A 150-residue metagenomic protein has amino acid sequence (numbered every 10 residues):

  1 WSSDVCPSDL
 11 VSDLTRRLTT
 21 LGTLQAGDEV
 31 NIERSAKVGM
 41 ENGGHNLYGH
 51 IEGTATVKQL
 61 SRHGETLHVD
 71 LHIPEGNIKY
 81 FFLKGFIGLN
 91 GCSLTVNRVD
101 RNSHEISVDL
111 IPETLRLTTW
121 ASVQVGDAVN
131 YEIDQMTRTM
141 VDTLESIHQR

Functional and structural regions predicted by a protein language model:
S3-R150: Conserved loop->alpha-helix
